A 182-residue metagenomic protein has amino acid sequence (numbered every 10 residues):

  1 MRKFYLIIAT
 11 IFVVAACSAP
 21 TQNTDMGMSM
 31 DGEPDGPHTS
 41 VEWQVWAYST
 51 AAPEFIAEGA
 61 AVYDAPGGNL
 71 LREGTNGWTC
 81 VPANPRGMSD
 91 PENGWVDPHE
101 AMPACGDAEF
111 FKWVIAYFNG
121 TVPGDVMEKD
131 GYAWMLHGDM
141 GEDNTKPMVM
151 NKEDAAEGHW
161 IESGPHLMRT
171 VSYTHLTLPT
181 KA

Functional and structural regions predicted by a protein language model:
M1-F4: Positively charged n-region of N-terminal signal peptides that target proteins for export
L6-T10: Sec-dependent N-terminal signal peptides
A15-A16: C-terminal motif of bacterial Sec signal peptides marking the signal peptidase cleavage site
A19-P34: Low-complexity, Pro/Thr/Ser/Glu-rich flexible segments characteristic of extracytoplasmic/periplasmic regions
G32-Y117: N-terminal secretory signal peptides
T75, E162-G164: Extracytoplasmic
N84-D90, D97-E162: Mature extracytoplasmic domains of secretory-pathway proteins
T174-T180: Conserved small/polar residues in nucleotide/adenosyl-binding loops
